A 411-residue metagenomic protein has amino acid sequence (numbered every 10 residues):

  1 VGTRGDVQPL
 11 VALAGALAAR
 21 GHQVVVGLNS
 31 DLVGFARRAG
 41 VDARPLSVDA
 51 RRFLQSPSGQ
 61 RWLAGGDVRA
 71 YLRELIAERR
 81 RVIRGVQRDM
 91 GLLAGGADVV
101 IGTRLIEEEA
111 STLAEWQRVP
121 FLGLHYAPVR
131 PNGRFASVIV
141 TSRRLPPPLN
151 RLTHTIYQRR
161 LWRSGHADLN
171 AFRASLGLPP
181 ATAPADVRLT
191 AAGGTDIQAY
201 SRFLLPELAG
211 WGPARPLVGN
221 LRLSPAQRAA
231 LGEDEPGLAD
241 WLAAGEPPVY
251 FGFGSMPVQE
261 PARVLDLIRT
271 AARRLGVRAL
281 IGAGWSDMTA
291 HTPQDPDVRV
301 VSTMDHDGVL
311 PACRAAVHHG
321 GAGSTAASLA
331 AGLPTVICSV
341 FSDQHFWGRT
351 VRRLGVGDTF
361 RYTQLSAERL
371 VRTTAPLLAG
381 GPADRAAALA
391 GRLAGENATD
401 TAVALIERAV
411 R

Functional and structural regions predicted by a protein language model:
V1-V25, D31-G40, Y71, V100 (+7 more regions): Nucleotide-activated sugar donor-binding and catalytic core shared by glycosyltransferases and related lipid-linked
A14, Y200-A315: Donor-nucleotide binding loops and adjacent catalytic segments primarily of GT-B fold Leloir glycosyltransferases
Q23-N29, R278-A283: Short internal beta-strands
L32-G34, A50-L54, G123, A127-R134 (+1 more regions): Short gly/pro/ser/thr-enriched loop/turn and capping motifs at secondary-structure boundaries
D42, L46-V99, L169: Phosphate/nucleotide-donor binding subsite
F53-S58, P131-V138, A226-L231, L310-A312 (+2 more regions): Short, charged, surface-exposed secondary-structure boundary motifs
V82-R151, F203-L204: Conserved nucleotide-sugar donor-interacting segment of glycosyltransferase catalytic cores, predominantly GT-B
G95-G96, A192, P311-A312: Alpha-helix C-terminal capping/helix-to-coil transition sites in glycosyltransferase folds
